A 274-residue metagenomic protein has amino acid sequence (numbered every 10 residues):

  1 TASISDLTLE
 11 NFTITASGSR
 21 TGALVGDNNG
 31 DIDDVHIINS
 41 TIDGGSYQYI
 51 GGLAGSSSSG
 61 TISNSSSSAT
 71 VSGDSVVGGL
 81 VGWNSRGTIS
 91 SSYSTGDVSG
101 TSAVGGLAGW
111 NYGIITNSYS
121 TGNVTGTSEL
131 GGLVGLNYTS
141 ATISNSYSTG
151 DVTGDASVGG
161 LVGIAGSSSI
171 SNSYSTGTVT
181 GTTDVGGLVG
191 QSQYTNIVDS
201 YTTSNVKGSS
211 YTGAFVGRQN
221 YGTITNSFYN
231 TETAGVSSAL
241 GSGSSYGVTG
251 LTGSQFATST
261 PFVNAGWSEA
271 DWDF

Functional and structural regions predicted by a protein language model:
T1-F274: Predominantly extracellular beta-rich ligand-binding scaffolds that present long acidic/polar faces for carbohydrate
